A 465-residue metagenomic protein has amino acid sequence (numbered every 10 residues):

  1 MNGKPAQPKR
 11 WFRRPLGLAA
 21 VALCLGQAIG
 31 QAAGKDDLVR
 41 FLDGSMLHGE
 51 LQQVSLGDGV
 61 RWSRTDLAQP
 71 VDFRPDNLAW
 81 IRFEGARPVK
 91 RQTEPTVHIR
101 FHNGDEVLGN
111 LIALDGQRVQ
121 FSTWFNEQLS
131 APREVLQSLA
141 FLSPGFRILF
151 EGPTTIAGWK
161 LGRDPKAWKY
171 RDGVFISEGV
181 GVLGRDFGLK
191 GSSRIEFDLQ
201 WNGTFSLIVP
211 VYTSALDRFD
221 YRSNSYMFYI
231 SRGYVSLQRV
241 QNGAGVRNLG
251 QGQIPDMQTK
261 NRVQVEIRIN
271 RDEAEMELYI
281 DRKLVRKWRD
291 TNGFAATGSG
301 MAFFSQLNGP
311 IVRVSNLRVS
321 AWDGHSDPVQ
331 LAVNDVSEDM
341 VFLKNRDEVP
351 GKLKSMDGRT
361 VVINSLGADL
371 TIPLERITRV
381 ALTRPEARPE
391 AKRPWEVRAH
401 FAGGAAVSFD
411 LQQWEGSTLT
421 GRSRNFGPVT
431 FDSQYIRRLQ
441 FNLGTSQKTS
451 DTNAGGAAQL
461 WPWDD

Functional and structural regions predicted by a protein language model:
M1-A6, C24, A32: Short, low-complexity interaction segments enriched in Ser/Thr/Pro/Gly
N2-L18: Bacterial N-terminal signal peptides that target proteins for export
P15-Q27: Bacterial N-terminal signal peptides
G30-Y279, K283-D465: Compositionally biased alpha-helical segments
